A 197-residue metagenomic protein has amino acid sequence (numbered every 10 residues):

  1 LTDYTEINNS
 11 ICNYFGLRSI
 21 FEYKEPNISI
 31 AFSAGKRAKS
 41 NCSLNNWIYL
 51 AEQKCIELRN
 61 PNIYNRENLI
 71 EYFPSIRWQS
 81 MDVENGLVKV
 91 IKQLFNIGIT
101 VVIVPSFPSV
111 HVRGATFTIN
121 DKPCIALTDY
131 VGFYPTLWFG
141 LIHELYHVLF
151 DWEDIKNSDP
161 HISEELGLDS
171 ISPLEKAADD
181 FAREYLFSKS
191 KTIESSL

Functional and structural regions predicted by a protein language model:
L1-G140, Y146-L197: Short juxta-domain linker segments that transition from a proline/glycine-rich, charged coil into a short amphipathic
